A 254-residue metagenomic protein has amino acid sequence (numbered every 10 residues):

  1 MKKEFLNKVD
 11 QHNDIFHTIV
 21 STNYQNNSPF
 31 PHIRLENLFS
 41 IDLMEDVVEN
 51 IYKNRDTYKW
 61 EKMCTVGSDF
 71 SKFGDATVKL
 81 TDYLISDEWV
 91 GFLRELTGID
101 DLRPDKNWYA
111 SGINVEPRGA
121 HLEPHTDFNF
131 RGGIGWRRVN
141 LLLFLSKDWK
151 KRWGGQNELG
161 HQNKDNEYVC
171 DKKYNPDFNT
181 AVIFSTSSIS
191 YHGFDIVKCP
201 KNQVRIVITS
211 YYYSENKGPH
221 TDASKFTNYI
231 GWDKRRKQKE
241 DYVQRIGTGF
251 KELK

Functional and structural regions predicted by a protein language model:
M1-M63, G67, Q238-K254: N-terminal auxiliary "cap/dimerization" subdomain that precedes the catalytic jelly-roll/cupin core of mononuclear
E36, E45-V48, T81, V90-R94 (+1 more regions): Non-transmembrane alpha-helical segments in soluble domains of secreted/periplasmic/extracellular proteins
S40, G67-A110: Signature of the catalytic double-stranded beta-helix
G67-F70, L80, T126, I208-Y213: PAPS-dependent sulfotransferase catalytic core
D75-Y83, D127-F130, N166-D171, F194-V197: Active-site rim elements
N114-G132: Conserved short histidine dyad/triad with adjacent acidic residue
G119, G135-R137, K147-K254: Catalytic core of Fe(II)/2-oxoglutarate
